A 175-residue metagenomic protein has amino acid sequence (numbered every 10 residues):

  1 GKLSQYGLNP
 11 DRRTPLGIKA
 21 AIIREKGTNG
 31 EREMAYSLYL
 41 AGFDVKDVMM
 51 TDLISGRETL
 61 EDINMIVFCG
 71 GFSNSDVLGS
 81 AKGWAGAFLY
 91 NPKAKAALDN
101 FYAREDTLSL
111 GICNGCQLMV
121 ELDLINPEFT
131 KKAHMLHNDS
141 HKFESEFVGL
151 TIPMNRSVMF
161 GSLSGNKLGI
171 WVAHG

Functional and structural regions predicted by a protein language model:
G1-I112, C116-E128, L136-S145, T151: N-terminal beta1-alpha1 cap of cysteine-dependent amidohydrolase-like domains
S140, G149-G175: Catalytic core of tubulin tyrosine ligase-like
